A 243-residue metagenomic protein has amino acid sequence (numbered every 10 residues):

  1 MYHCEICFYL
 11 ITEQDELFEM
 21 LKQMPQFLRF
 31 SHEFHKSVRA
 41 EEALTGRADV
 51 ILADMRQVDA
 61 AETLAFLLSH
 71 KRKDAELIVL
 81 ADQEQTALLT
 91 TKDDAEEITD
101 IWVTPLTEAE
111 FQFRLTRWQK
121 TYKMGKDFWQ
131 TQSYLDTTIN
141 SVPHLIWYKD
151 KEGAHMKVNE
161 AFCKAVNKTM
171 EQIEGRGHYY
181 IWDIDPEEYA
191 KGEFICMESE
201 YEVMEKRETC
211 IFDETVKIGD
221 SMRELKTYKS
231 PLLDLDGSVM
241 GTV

Functional and structural regions predicted by a protein language model:
Y2-C4, E16-M20, Q130-G153, E160 (+1 more regions): PAS/LOV and related PAS-like sensory modules
Y2-K123, S230, L235, V243: N-terminal membrane insertion elements
D100, W147-K149, H155, H178 (+3 more regions): Polar/charged side chains located within well-ordered beta-strands of beta-rich proteins
T121-M124, F128, L135: Heptad-repeat alpha-helical coiled-coil signal-transmission segments
F162-R176: PAS/PAS-like sensory domain cap-loop motif
Q172-K191: PAS-family sensory/regulatory domains
Y189-C210: Soluble sensory domains of the PAS superfamily and closely related sensory modules
M204-E208, F212-Y228, D234, S238-M240: Per-ARNT-Sim (PAS) sensory domains and their PAS-associated C-terminal
